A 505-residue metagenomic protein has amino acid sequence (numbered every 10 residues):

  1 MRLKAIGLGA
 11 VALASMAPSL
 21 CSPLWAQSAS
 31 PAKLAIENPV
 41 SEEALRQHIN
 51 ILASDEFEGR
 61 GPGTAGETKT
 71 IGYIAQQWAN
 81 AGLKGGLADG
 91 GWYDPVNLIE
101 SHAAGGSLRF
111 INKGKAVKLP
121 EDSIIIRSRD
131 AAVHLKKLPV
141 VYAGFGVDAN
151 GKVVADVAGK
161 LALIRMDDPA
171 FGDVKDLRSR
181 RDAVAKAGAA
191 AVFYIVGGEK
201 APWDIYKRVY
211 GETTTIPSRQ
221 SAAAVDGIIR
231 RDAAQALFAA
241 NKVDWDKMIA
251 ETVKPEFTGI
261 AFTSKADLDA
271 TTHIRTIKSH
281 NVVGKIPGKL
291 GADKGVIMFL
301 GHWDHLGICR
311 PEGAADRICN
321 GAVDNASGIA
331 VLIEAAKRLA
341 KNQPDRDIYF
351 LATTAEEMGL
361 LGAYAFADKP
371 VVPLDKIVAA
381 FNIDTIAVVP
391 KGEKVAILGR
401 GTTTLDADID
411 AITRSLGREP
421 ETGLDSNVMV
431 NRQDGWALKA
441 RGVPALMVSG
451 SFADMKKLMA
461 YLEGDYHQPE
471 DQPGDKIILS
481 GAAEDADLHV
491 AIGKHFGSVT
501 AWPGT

Functional and structural regions predicted by a protein language model:
A14-L24: C-terminal segment of classical bacterial N-terminal signal peptides
S30-K33, K113, L119-K152, R219-G321 (+1 more regions): Soluble metallo-hydrolase cores and metallopeptidase-like ectodomains found primarily in the secretory/periplasmic
P31-P39, D55-A65, R127, A131 (+9 more regions): Second-shell loop/turn segments in exported
N38-F57, P62-G85, L161-M166, F171-K175 (+3 more regions): Catalytic-core environment of secreted peptidases
E58-L161, D168, S279: Noncatalytic luminal/extracellular "stalk/propeptide" segments of secretory-pathway proteins
K118, A222-D246, Q343, T353-K457: Metal-dependent peptidase/peptidase-like ectodomains
L119-V225, P287, R317-N320, G423-L424: Extracellular/luminal Protease-associated
K337, K341, R346, K457-T505: His/Asp/Glu-rich mid-to-C-terminal helical/loop segments that flank catalytic regions of hydrolases
